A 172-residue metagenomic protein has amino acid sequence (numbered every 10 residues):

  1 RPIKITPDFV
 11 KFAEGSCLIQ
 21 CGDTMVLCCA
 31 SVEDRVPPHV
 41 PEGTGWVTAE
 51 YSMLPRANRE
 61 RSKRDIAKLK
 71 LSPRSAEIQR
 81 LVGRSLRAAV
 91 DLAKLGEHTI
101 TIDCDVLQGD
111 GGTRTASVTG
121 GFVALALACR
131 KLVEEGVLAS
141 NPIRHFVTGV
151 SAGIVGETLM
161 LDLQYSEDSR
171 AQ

Functional and structural regions predicted by a protein language model:
R1, S52-M53, Q172: A domain-level signal for the structural core that forms small-molecule/cofactor-binding pockets and catalytic centers
R1-K11: Strand-helix-loop interaction patch of compact alpha/beta domains
K4-T6, L18-Q20, L27-C29, T48-E50 (+3 more regions): Structured core elements
F9, C17-L95: Glycine-rich, flexible beta-strand/loop modules in the N-terminal catalytic cores of phosphate-handling
C17-I19, T113-V118: Conserved phosphate/anionic-ligand binding catalytic regions in large, soluble enzymes, centered on
I66-L71, C104-T113: A short glycine/serine-rich beta->alpha loop
P73, A93-E97, G112-A116, A126 (+2 more regions): A structural signal for small-residue-enriched, beta-sheet-centric alpha/beta enzyme cores and oligomeric scaffold folds
V82-L86, G121-C129: Buried hydrophobic packing segments
